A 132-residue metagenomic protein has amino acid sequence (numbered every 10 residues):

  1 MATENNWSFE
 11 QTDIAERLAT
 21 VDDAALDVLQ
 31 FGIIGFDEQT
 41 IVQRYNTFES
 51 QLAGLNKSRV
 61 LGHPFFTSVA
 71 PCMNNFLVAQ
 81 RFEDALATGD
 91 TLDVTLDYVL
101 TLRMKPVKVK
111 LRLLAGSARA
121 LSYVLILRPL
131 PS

Functional and structural regions predicted by a protein language model:
A2-V21: Short, charged amphipathic alpha-helical "coupling" segments at sensory-output junctions in signaling proteins
D23-A25: PAS-family sensory domains
F31, F36-S132: Sensory/regulatory domains in signal-transduction proteins
